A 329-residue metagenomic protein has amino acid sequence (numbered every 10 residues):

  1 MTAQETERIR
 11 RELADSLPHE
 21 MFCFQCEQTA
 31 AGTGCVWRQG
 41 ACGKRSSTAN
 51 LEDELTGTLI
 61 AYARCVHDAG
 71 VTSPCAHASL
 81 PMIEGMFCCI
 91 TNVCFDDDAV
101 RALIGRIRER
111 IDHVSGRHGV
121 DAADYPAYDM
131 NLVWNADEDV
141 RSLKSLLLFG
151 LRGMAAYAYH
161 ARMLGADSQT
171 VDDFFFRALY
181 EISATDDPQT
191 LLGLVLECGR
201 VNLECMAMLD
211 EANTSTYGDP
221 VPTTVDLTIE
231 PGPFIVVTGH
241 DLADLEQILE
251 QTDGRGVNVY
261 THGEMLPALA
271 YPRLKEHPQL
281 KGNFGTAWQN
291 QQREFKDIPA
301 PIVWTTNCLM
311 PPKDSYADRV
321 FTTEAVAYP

Functional and structural regions predicted by a protein language model:
T2-P329: Metallocofactor- and cofactor-centric catalytic cores in central/energy metabolism, strongly enriched
